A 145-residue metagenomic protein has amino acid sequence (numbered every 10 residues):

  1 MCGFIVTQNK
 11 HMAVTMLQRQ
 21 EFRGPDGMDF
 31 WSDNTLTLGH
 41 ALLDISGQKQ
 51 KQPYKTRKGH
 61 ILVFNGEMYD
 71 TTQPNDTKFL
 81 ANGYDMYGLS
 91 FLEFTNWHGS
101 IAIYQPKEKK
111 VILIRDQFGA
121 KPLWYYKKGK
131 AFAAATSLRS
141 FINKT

Functional and structural regions predicted by a protein language model:
M1-T145: Cysteine-centered catalytic environments shared across enzyme families
